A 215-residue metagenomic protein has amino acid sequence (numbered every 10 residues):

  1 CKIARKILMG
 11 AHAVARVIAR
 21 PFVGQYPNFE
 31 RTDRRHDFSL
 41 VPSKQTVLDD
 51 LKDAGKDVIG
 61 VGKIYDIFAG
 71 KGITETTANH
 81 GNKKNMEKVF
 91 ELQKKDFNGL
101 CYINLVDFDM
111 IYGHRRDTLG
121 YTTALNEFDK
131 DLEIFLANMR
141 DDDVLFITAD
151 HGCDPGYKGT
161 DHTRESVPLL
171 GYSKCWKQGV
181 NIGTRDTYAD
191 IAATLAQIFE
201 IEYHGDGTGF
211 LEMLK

Functional and structural regions predicted by a protein language model:
C1-K215: Feature captures the catalytic ectodomains and active-site-proximal regions of enzymes that hydrolyze or transfer
